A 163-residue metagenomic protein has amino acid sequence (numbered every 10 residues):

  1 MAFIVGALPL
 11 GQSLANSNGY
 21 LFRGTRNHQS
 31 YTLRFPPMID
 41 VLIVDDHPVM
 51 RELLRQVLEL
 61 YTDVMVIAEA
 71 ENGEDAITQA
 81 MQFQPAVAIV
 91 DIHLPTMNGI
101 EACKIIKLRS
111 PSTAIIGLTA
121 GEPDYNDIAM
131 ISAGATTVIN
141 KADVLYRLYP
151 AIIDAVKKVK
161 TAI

Functional and structural regions predicted by a protein language model:
P48-A68: Two-component/phosphorelay signaling modules centered on CheY-like receiver
N72-D75, N98-E101: Acidic catalytic/metal-coordinating carboxylates
F83-I89, L94: Active-site beta3 strand of CheY-like receiver
P95-N98, P123: The feature encodes the CheY-like receiver
I100-P111: Short amphipathic alpha-helix used as the core "switch/output" element in two-component signaling
D143-I153: C-terminal output helix
